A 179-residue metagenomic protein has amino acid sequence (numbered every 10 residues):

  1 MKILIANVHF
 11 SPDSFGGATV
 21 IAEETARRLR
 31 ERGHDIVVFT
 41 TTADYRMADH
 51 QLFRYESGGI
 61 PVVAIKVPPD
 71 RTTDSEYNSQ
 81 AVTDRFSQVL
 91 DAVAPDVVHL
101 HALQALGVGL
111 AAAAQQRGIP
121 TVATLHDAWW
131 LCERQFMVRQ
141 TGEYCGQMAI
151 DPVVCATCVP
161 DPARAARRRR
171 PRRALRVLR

Functional and structural regions predicted by a protein language model:
M1-A64, D91, R117-P120: N-terminal subdomain of nucleotide-sugar transferases
V8, L125-A128: Histidine-centered beta-alpha loop that forms part of the nucleotide-sugar donor binding/catalytic region in diverse
P12, Y45-A48, L106-G109, W129-R134 (+1 more regions): Short catalytic/ligand-binding loop motif for oxyanion handling, primarily in non-cytosolic enzymes, centered on
V38-V97, I150-R169: A conserved catalytic-core segment of Leloir-type glycosyltransferases
V67, D127-R179: Acceptor-binding helix/loop patch of EC 2.4 sugar-transfer enzymes, predominantly nucleotide-sugar-dependent
S75, G109-A113: A short acidic, amphipathic alpha-helical/loop segment
V89-L106, P120-T124: Short N-terminal targeting/anchoring amphipathic segment
